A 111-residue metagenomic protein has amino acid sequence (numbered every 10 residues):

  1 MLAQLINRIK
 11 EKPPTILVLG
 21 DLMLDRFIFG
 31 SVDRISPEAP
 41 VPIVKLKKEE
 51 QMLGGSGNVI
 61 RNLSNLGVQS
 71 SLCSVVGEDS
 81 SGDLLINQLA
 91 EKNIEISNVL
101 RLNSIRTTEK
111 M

Functional and structural regions predicted by a protein language model:
M1-D33: Positively charged, low-complexity intrinsically disordered leader regions
L2-Q4, R8, P14-T15, P37 (+1 more regions): Substrate-binding N-lobe of the ribokinase-like
